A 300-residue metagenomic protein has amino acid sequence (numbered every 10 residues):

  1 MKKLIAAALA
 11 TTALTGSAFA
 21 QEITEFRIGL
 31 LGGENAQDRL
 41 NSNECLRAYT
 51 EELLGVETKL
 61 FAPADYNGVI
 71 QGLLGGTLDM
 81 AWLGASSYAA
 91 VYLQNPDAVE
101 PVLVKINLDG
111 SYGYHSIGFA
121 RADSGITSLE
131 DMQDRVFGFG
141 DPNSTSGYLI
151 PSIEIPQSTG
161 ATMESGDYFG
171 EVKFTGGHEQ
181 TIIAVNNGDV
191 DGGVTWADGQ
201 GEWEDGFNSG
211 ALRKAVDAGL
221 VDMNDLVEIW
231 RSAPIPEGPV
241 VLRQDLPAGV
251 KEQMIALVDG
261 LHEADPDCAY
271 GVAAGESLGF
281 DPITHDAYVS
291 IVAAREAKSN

Functional and structural regions predicted by a protein language model:
G16-A20: Sec/Tat signal peptide C-region and signal peptidase I cleavage site
Q21-A89: Extracytoplasmic small-molecule ligand-binding "clamshell" domains of the periplasmic binding protein/Venus flytrap
Q21-L30, E34-C45, A211, L242-N300: An extracytoplasmic/periplasmic, membrane-proximal ligand-sensing/linker region
L31-G32, H115-I126, R231-A248: A bilobed periplasmic-binding-protein/Venus flytrap-type ligand-binding module shared by bacterial periplasmic
G32, A62-Y66, T77-N95, V104-K105 (+3 more regions): Beta->alpha turn/N-cap motifs
A98-S111, D225-R231: A structural signal for short loop-to-beta-strand junctions that line the ligand-binding cleft of periplasmic/secreted
V104-A161: A conserved helix-loop-strand patch within extracytoplasmic ligand-binding domains of the periplasmic binding
P142-P247: Pocket-lining segment of extracytoplasmic ligand-binding domains
